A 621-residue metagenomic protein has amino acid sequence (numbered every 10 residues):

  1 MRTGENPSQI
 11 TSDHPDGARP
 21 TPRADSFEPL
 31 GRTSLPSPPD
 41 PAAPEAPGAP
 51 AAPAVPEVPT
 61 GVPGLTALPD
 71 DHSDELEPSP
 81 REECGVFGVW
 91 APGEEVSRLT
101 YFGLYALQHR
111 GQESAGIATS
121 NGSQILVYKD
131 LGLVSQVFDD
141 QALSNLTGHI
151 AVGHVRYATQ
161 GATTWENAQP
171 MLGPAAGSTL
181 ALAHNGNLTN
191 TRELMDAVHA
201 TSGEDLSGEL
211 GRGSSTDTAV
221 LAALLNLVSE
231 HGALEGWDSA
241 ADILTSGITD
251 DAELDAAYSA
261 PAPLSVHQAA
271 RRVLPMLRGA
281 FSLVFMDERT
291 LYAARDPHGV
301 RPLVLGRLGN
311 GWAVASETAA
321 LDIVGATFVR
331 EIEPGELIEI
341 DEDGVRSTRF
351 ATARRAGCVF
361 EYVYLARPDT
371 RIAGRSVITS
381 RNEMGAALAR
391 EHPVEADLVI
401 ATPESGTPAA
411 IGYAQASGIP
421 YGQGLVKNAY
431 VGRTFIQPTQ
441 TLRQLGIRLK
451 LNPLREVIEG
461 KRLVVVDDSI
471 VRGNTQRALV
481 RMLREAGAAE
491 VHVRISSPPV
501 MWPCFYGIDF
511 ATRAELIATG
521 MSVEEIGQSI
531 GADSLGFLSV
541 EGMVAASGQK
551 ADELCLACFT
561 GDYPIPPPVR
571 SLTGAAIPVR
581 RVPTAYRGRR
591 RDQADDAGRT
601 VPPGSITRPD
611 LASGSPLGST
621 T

Functional and structural regions predicted by a protein language model:
R2-P334, E339-A396, T402, E490 (+1 more regions): Conserved short alpha-helical segments that host acidic/polar catalytic motifs at enzyme active sites
P92, A200, L227-H231, N310 (+6 more regions): Short, well-ordered loop/turn and helix-capping segments at boundaries between secondary-structure elements and domains
V96, T159-Q160, N190, Y292 (+8 more regions): Flexible loop/turn segments at secondary-structure boundaries
N167-A168, L225-E230, I436-T441, G507-I508 (+1 more regions): Short, surface-exposed amphipathic charged segments that create phosphate/polyanion-binding patches used for binding
D205-L206, H231, P393-D397, Q415-G422 (+2 more regions): Secondary-structure transition/capping motifs at alpha-helix termini and the adjoining loop/turn into the next element
R289-T290, G325-E331, A351-T352, R481-T621: PRPP-dependent phosphoribosyltransferase catalytic core
V399, G406-Y413, S417, Y421 (+2 more regions): Extended, hydrophobic alpha-helical segments in both membrane/secreted and soluble proteins
G418-V464, N474, M501-A511: Short, glycine/charge-rich flexible loops or terminal/linker lids adjacent to PRPP-binding catalytic cores
